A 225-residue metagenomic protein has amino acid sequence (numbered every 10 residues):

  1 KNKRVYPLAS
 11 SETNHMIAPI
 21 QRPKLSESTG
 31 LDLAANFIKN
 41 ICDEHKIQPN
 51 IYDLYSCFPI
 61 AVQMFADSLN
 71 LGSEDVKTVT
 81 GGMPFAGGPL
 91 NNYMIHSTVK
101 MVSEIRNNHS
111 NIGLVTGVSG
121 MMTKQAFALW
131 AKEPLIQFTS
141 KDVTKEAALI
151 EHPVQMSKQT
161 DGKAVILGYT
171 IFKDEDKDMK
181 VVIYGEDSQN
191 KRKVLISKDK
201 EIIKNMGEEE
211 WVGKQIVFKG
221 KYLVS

Functional and structural regions predicted by a protein language model:
K1-T29, N36, K100, N107-N108 (+1 more regions): Condensing-enzyme catalytic core mediating Claisen C-C bond formation in acyl metabolism
K3-E12, V62-V76: Acidic-glycine-rich active-site phosphate/pyrophosphate-binding loop
L8, T13-L25, Q48-Y55, V76-Y93 (+3 more regions): Cysteine-centered functional microenvironments
I20-R22, S56-S73, P89-Y93, M122-A131: Short glycine/threonine-rich loop-to-helix capping motif typified by GTGT followed within a few residues by an Asp-Pro
N36-Q48, I202, G207: Phosphate/pyrophosphate-binding loops at sites that engage ATP/ADP/AMP, CoA/4′-phosphopantetheine, polyphosphate
G72-S73, I105-N108: Hard-cation-handling environments
I202-K219: Short nucleic-acid-contacting surface segments enriched for D/E, G, S/T with interspersed K/R
G220-S225: OB-fold/S1-family single-stranded nucleic acid-binding modules
